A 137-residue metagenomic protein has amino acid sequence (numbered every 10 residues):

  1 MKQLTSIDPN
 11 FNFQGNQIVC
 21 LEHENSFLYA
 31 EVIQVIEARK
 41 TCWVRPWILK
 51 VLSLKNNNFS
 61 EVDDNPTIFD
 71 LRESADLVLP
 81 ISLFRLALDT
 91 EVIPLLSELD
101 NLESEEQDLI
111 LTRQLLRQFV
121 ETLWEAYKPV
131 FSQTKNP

Functional and structural regions predicted by a protein language model:
M1-L4: Short, structured beta-strand/loop micro-motifs enriched in basic residues and often containing a Trp
S6-H23: Short coil-to-beta transition motif at edge beta-strands of beta-rich domains
S26-E37: Short beta-strand-centered aromatic/proline hotspots
R39-W47: Short, solvent-exposed secondary-structure boundary/capping segments
W47-L49, S60: Conserved RNA-binding domains used in RNP assembly and mRNA/RNA metabolism
L54-N56: Mixed-charge, low-complexity intrinsically disordered segments
D63-P137: Charge/polar-rich, low-complexity and marginally structured segments
